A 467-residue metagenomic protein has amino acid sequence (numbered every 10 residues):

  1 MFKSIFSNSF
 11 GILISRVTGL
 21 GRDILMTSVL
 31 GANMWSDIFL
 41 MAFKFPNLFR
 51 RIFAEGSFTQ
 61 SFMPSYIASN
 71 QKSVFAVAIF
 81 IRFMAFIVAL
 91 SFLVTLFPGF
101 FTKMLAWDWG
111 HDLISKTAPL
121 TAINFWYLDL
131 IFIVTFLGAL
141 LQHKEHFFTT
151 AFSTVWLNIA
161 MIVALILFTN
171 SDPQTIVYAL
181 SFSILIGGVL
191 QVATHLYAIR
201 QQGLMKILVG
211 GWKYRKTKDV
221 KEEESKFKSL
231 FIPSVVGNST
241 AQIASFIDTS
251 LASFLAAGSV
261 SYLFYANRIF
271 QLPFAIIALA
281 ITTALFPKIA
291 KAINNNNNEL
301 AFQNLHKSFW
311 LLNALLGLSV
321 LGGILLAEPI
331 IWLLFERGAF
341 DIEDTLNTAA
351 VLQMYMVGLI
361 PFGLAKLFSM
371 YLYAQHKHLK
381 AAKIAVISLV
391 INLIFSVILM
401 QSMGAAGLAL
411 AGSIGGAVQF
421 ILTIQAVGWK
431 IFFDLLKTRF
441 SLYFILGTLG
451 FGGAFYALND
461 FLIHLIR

Functional and structural regions predicted by a protein language model:
M1-R467: Membrane-embedded alpha-helical bundles of multi-pass transporters/translocases, especially carrier/permease families
